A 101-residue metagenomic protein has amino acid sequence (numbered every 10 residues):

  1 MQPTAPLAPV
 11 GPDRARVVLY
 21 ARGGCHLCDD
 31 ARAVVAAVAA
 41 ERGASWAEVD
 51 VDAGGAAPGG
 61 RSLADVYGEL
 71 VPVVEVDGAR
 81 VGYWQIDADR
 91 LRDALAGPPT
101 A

Functional and structural regions predicted by a protein language model:
Q2-P3, A53-G55, R80, Q85-I86: N-terminal, polar/charged subdomain of small-to-medium soluble alpha/beta proteins
P3-E41: Local sequence-structure signature of Cys/Sec-based thiol-disulfide redox active-site neighborhoods
C25, V51, A94-L95: Extracytoplasmic/cell-surface-exposed regions of Actinobacterial cell-envelope-associated and secreted proteins
G43-P58: Thiol-based oxidoreductase modules, predominantly thioredoxin-like and allied folds used for disulfide exchange
G54-P72: Short Fe-S-cluster ligation motifs
V71-R80: A short, hydrophobic beta-strand/beta-hairpin element that forms part of a small beta-sheet core
D93-A101: Ser/Thr/Gly-rich flexible loops in soluble cytosolic domains mediating phosphotransfer, phosphorylation
